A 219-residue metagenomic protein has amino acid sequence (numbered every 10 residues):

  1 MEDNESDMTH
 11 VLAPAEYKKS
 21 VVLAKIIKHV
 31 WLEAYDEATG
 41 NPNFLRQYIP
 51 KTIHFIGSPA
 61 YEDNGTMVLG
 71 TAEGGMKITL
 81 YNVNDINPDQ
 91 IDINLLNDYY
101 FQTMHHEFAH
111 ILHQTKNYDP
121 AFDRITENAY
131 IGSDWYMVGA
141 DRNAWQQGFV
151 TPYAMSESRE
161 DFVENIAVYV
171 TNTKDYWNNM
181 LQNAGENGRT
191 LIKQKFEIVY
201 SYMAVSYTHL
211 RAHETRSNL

Functional and structural regions predicted by a protein language model:
E2-A15: Acidic/histidine-rich, surface-exposed loop or edge segments in extracytoplasmic proteins
V21, K25-H29, Q102, E164-V168 (+2 more regions): Solvent-exposed, polar/charged alpha-helical surfaces in well-ordered, non-transmembrane soluble domains, broadly
V22-K77: Auxiliary, metal-adjacent structural segments of Zn-dependent hydrolase domains
D85-T103: Short pre-active-site segment immediately N-terminal to the catalytic Zn-binding motif
D98-Y118: Active-site recognition of the HExxH zinc-binding catalytic motif
K116-V138: Post-HEXXH active-site segment of zinc metalloproteases
G132-Y200: Metalloprotease/metallohydrolase-associated module, dominated by Zn2+-dependent proteases
T208-T215: Conserved small/polar residues in nucleotide/adenosyl-binding loops
